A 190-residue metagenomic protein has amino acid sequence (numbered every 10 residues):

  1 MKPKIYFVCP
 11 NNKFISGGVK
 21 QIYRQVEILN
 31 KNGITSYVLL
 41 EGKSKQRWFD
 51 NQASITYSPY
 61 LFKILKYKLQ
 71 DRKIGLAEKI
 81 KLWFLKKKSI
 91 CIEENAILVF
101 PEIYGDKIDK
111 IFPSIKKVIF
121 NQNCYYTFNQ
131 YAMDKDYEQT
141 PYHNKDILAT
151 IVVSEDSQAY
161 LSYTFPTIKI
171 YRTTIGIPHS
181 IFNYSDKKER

Functional and structural regions predicted by a protein language model:
M1-Y6: Extreme N-terminal starter segment of soluble prokaryotic enzymes
C9-Q21: A short, glycine/small-residue-rich beta-strand->loop->alpha-helix junction that serves as a flexible
N32-I111: Active-site donor-binding segments of glycosyltransferases and PAPS-dependent sulfotransferases
Y37-E41, F120-N121, I151-S154: Short internal beta-strands
F84-E94, Y131-I151: Membrane-proximal helix-turn-helix segments that form the acceptor-binding/catalytic region of lipid-linked
I97-P101, D109-Q130: Active-site proximal beta-strand in glycosyltransferases
P101-Y104, N123, V153-D156: Helix N-cap/beta->alpha junction signal
Y126-M133, A159-Y163, T167-R190: Acidic anion/phosphate-binding donor-loop and adjacent secondary structure in glycosyltransferase catalytic cores
